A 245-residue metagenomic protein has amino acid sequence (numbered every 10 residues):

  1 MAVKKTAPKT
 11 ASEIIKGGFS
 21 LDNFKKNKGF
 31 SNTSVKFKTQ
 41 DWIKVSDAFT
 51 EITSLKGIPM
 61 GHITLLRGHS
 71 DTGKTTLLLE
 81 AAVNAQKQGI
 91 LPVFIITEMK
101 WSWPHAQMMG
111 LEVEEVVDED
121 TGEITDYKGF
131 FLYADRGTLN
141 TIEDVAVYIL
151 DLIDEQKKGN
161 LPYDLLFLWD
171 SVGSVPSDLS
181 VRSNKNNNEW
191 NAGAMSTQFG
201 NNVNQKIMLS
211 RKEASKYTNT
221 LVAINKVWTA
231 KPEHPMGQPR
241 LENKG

Functional and structural regions predicted by a protein language model:
V3-Y127: The Walker A/P-loop phosphate-binding site
V45, F49-T53, A82, I142-I153 (+1 more regions): Generic hydrophobic alpha-helical segments
I58-G61, Q88-G89, N160-Y163, K216-T218: Short loop/turn elements that form and flank the Walker-type P-loop nucleotide-binding site in RecA-like NTPase cores
T64-R67, E155, E213-T218: Catalytic phosphate/metal-binding cores of nucleic-acid and nucleotide-processing enzymes, i.e., regions that mediate
H69, Q88-Q198, N202: Conserved inter-motif catalytic segment of the P-loop NTP-binding fold
T72, S174-P176, T229-K231: Short acidic, S/G/P-rich loop/turn micro-motifs used as interaction or catalytic elements
A81-A85, L152-Q156, S210-A214: Hydrophobic helix-cap positions at the C-terminus of alpha-helices in RecA-like/P-loop ATPase nucleotide-binding cores
A192-G245: Phosphate-binding/switch region of NTP-binding enzymes
